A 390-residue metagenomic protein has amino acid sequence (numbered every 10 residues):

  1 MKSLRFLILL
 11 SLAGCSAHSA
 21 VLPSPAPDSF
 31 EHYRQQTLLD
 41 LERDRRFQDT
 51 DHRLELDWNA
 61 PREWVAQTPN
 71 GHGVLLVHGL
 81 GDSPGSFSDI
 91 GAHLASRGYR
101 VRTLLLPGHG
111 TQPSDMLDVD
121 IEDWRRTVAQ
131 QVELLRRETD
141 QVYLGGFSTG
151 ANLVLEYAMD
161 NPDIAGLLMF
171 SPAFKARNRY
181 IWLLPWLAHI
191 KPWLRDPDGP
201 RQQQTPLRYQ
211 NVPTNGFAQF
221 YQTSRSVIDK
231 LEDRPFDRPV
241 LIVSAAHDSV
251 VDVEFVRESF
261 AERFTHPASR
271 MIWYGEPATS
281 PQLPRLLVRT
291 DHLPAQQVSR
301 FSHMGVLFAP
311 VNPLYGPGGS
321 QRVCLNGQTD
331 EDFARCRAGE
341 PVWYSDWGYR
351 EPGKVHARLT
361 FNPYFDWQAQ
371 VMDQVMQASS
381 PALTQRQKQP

Functional and structural regions predicted by a protein language model:
E55-H109: Short, surface-exposed "cap/lid" segments of acyl-processing enzymes
I90, V251-R263, W273: Short alpha-helix in the alpha/beta-hydrolase fold that links the catalytic acid
T111-E138, Y143: Catalytic nucleophile-loop/oxyanion-hole region of alpha/beta-hydrolase and closely related hydrolase-like folds
G146-G150, V154: Gly/Ala-rich beta-loop-alpha elbow adjacent to hydrolase catalytic centers
L168-R179: Active-site nucleophile loop of the alpha/beta-hydrolase fold
F236, I242-S244, D248: Short beta-strand/loop motif that positions the catalytic acidic residue of the alpha/beta-hydrolase fold
P267-A268, E276-P390: Alpha/beta-hydrolase-fold serine-hydrolase catalytic core, especially in secreted/extracellular enzymes
